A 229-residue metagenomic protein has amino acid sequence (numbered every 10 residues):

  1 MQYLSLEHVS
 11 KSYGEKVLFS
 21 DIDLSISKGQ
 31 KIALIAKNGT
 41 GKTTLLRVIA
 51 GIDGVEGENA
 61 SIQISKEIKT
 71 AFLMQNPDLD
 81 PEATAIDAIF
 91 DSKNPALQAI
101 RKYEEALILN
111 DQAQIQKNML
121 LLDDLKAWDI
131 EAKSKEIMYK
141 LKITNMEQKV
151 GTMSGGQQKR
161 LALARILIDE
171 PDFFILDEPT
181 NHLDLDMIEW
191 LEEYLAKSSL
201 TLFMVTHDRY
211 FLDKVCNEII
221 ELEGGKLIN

Functional and structural regions predicted by a protein language model:
M1-N229: ABC ATP-binding cassette signature C-motif
